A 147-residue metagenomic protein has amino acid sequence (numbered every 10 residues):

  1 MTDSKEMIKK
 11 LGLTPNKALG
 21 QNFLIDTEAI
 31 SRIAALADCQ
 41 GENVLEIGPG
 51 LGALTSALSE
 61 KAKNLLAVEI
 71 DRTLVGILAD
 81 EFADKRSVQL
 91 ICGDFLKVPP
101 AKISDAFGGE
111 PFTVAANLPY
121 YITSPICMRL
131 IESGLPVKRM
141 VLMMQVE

Functional and structural regions predicted by a protein language model:
M1-E147: Catalytic cores of RNA-modifying enzymes
